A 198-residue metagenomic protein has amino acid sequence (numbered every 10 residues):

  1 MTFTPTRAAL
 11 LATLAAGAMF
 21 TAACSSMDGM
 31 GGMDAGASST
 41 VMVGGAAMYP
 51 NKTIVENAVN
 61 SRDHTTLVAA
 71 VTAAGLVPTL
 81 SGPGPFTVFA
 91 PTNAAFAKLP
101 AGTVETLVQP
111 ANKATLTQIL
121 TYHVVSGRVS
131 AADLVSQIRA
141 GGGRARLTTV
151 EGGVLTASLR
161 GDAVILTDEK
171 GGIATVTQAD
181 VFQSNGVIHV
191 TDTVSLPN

Functional and structural regions predicted by a protein language model:
M1-L11: Bacterial N-terminal signal peptides that target proteins for export
T2-T4, S25-N198: Mature, structured domains of secreted/extracytosolic soluble proteins
F20-A23: C-terminal motif of bacterial Sec signal peptides marking the signal peptidase cleavage site
